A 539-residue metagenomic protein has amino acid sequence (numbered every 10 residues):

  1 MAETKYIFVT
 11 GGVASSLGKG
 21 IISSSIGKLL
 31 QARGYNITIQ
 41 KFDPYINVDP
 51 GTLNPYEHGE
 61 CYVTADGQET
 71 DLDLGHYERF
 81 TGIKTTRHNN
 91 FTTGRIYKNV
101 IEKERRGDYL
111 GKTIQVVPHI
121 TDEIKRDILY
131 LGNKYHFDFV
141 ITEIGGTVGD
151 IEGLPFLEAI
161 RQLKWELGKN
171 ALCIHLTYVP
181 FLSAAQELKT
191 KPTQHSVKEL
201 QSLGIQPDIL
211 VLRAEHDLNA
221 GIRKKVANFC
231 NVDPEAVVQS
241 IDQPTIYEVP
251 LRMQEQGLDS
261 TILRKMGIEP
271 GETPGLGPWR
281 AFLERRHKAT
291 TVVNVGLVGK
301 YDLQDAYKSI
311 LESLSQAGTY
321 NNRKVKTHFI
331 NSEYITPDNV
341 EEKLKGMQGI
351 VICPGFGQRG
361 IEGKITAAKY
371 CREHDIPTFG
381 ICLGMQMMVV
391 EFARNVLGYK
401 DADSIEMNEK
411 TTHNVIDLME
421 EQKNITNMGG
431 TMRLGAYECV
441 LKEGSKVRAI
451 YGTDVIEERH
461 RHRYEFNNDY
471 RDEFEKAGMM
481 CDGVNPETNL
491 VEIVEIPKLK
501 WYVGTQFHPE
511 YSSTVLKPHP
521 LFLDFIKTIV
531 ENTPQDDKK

Functional and structural regions predicted by a protein language model:
M1-R323, S332-G349, F356-G357, K364-Y370 (+3 more regions): Flexible phosphate-sensing "switch/lid" loops adjacent to ATP/NTP-binding sites across phosphate-transfer
G11, K41, A214, I241 (+12 more regions): Active-site proximal loops enriched in glycine and acidic residues that flank catalytic Cys/His/Asp and coordinate
L17-G20, S24-K28, A32, K343-E438 (+2 more regions): Cysteine-nucleophile active-site neighborhood
T52-P55, K225, A393-V396, P497-L499: Short low-complexity, flexible loop/linker segments enriched in glycine and/or proline with clustered acidic
E57-A65, Q243-Y247, I352, E373-F379 (+3 more regions): Short beta-alpha connecting loops at secondary-structure transitions that line or flank enzyme active sites
G271-T273, N321-K326, V484, Q535-K539: Flexible, glycine/charged-enriched surface loops at secondary-structure junctions
R285-A289, V340-E342, M407, M428-T431 (+2 more regions): Replace "in large, NTP-powered and nucleic-acid-processing enzymes" with "in large, NTP-powered factors and other
L434, E438, K442-K539: C-terminal and late-domain segments of enzyme folds
